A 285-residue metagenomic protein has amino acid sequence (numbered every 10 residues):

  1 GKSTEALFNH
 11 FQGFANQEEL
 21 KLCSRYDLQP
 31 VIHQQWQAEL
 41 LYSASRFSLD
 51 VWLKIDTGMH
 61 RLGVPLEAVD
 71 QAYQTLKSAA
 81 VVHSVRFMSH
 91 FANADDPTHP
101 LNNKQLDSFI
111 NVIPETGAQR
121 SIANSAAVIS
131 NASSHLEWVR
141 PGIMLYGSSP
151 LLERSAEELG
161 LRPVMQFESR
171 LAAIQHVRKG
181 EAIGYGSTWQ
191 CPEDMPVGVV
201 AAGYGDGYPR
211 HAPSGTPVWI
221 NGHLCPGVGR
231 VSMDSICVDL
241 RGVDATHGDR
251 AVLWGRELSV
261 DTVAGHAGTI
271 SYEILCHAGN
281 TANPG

Functional and structural regions predicted by a protein language model:
G1-L28, I32-L41, S130: N-terminal active-site wall of soluble small-molecule enzyme domains
K2, A38-D50, I55-R178, G242: Active-site loop/helix belt of alpha/beta enzymes
A6-N9, Q29, D50-W52, V85-R86 (+9 more regions): Structural motif
Q17, I32-Q35, L66, H99-L106 (+8 more regions): Electropositive phosphate-/nucleotide-binding environments in soluble metabolic enzymes
K21-C23, V31-I32, L62-D70, T246: Structured catalytic cores of enzymes that bind and process phosphorylated ligands/cofactors
R25-Y26, A68-Q71, E137, A156 (+2 more regions): Short, solvent-exposed amphipathic alpha-helical segments in soluble enzyme and RNA/protein-processing domains
D27-Q29, R61, C237: Short aromatic/hydrophobic contact patches that present stacked aromatics for nucleic-acid/ligand binding
H176-G285: C-terminal accessory subdomain/extension
